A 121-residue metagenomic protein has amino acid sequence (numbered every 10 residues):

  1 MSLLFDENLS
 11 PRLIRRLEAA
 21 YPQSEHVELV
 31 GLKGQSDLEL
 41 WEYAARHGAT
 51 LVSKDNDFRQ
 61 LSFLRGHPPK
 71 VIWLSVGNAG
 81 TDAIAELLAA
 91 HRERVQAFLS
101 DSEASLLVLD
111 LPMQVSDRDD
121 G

Functional and structural regions predicted by a protein language model:
M1-L13, D110-G121: Metal-dependent nucleic-acid phosphoesterase active-site entry motif
S2-T50: N-terminal first-folded block
F5-D6, S53-K54, V76: Small/polar loops that bind or transfer phosphate-bearing groups
E25, V52, I72-L74, L107: Hydrophobic/aromatic beta-strand patches that form the interior of the parallel beta-sheet core in alpha/beta enzyme
E42-A44, P68-I72: Short, hinge-like loop/turn segments at secondary-structure boundaries
A45-S62: Acidic, metal-binding active-site segment of PIN/NYN-like and related structure-specific nucleases
Q60-L64, P69-K70: Short, charge-rich, low-complexity interaction segments located in flexible loops at or near secondary-structure
L74-Q114: C-terminal structural segments of small proteins and small subunits
